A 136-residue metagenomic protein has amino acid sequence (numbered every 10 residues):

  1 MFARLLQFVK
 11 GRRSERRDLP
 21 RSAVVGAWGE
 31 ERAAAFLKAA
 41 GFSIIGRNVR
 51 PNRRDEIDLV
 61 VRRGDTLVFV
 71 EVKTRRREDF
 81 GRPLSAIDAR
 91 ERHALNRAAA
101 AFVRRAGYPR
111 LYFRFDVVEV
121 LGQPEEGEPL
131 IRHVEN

Functional and structural regions predicted by a protein language model:
M1-R47: Acidic-basic catalytic patches of nuclease active cores, encompassing PD-(D/E)XK and other metal-cofactor nuclease
A3-Q7, R104-N136: Domain-level recognition of nuclease-like catalytic cores that cleave nucleotide substrates
L37, I57-F80, L95: Conserved catalytic cores of phosphodiester-cleaving nucleases, focusing on short active-site segments
R47-N48, V68, R132-N136: Secondary-structure boundary/capping motif
R50-R53: A short beta-turn/loop motif at secondary-structure boundaries
L59, T66, P83-A86, R114-V117: Residue-level recognition of specific faces of alpha-helices
R75-A101, R105: Mg2+/Mn2+-dependent nuclease catalytic core
